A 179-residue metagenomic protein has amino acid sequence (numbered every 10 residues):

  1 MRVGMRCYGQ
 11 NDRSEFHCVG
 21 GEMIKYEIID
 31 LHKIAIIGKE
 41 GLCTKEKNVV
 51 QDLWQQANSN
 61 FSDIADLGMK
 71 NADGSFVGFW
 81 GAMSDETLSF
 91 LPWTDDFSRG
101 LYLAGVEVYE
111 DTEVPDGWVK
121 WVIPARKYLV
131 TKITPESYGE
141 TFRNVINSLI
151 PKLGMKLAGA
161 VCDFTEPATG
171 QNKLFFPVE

Functional and structural regions predicted by a protein language model:
G4, Y8-E179: A solvent-exposed interaction/effector surface
